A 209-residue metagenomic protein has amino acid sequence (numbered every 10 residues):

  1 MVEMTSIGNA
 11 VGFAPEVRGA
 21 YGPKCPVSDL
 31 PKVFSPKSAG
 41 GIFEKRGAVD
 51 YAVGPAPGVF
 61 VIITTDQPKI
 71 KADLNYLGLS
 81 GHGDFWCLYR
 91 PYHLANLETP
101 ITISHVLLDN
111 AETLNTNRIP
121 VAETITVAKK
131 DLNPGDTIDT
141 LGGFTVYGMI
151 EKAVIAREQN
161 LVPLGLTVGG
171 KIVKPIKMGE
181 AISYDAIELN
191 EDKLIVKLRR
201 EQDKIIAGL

Functional and structural regions predicted by a protein language model:
M1-L209: C-terminal catalytic/substrate-binding lobe primarily of soluble NAD(P)-dependent oxidoreductases
